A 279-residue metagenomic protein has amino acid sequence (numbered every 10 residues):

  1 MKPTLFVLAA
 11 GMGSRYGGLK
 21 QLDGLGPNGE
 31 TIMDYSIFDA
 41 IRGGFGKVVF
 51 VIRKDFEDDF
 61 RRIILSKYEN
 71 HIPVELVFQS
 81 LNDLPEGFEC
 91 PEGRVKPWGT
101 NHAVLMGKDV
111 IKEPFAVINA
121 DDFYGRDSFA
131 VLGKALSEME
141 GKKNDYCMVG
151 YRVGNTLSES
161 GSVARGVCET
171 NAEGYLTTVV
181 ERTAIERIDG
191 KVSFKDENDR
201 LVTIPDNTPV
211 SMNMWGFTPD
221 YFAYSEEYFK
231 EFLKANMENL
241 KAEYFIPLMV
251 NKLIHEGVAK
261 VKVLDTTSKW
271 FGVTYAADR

Functional and structural regions predicted by a protein language model:
M1-A10, P27-V117, Y124-G125, F129-V131 (+1 more regions): Conserved N-terminal catalytic core of the sugar/cofactor nucleotidyltransferase
M12, D122, V153: Active-site metal-binding loops of divalent metal-dependent hydrolases
L22, C168-T170, V263: A structural signal for short hydrophobic beta-strand segments in well-ordered beta-sheet cores
I52, G216-F217, T274: A conserved hydrophobic position in a structured secondary element of the catalytic/binding core that shapes
E86-P97, G161-G166, A277-R279: Short, surface-exposed amphipathic charged segments that create phosphate/polyanion-binding patches used for binding
R126-W215, P219: Conserved core of the sugar-phosphate nucleotidyltransferase
P209, V261-S268: Catalytic beta-strand/loop signature of glycosyltransferases that borders the donor
E226-A259: A C-terminal functional module that forms or caps the active site or interfaces directly with catalytic machinery
